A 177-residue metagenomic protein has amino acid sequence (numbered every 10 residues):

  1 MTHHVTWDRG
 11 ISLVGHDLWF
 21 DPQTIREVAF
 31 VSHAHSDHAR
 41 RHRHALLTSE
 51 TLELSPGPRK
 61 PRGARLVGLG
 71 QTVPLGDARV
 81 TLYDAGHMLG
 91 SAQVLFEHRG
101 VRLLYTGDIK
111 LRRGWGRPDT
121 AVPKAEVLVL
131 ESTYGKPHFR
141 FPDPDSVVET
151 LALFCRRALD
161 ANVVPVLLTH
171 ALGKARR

Functional and structural regions predicted by a protein language model:
T2-V28, A34-G173: His/Asp/Glu-rich metal-coordinating catalytic cores of metallo-dependent phosphodiesterases/hydrolases acting on
R176-R177: A short acidic (Asp/Glu
